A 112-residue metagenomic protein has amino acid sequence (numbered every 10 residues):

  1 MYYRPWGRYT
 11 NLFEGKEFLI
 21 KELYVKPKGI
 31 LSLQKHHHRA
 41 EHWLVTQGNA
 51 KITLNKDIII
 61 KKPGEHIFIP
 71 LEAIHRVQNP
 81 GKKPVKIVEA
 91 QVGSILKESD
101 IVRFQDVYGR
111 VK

Functional and structural regions predicted by a protein language model:
M1-L19, S32-L33, I101-K112: A short, N-terminal "cap"/entry segment at the start of jelly-roll beta-barrel domains of the cupin/DSBH fold
Y2-Y3, R76-K112: Double-stranded beta-helix
W6, K16-F18, V25-P27, H66-F68 (+1 more regions): Extended recognition/assembly regions associated with phosphoester-bond processing machinery
Y9-N11, I20-Y24, E41-T46: C-terminal structured domain segments across diverse proteins
K21-H38, K51: Conserved short histidine dyad/triad with adjacent acidic residue
H37, A73-R76: Short, charged beta-turn/beta-strand-edge "cap" motif at the junction between a beta-strand and an adjacent loop
H38-K56: Glycine- and acidic-residue-biased ligand/ion/polar-headgroup-sensing regions
N55-I74: Short acidic-glycine-tyrosine-enriched beta hairpin
